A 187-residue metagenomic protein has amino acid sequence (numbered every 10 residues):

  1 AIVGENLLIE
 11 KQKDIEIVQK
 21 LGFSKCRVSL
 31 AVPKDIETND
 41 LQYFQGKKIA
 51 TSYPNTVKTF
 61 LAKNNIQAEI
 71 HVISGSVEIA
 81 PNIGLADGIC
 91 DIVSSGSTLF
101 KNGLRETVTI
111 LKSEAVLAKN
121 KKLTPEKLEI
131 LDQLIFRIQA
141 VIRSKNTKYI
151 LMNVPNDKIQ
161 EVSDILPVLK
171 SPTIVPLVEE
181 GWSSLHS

Functional and structural regions predicted by a protein language model:
A1, Q19-V28: Portal/gating segments that form or line small-molecule/metal binding sites
I2-I15, K34-S187: Small-molecule-sensing regulatory modules
